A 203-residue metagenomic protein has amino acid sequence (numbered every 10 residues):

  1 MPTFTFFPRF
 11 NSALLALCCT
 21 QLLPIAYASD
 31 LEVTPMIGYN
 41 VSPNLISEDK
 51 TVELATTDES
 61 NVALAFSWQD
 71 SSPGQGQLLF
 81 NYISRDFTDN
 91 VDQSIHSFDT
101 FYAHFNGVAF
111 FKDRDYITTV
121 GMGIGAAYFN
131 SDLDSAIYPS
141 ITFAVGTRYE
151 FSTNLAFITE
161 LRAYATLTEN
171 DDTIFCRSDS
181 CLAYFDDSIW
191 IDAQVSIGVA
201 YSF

Functional and structural regions predicted by a protein language model:
M1-L31: Cleavable N-terminal export/targeting peptides
I25-D70, G76, F80-Y82, D192-F203: Short glycine/proline- and aromatic-enriched beta-strand/turn motifs that initiate or cap beta-hairpins
L45-D49, T88-D92, D134, E169-T173: Outer-membrane beta-barrel and related beta-rich outer-membrane complex signature in Gram-negative bacteria
I46-K50, D89-N90, A127-F129, S178-A183: Extracytoplasmic loops and strand-loop junctions of Gram-negative outer membrane beta-barrel proteins
E53-E59, I95-F98, C181-D192: Glycine-rich, flexible loop segments associated with nucleotide phosphate handling
L64-I141, Y149-L155, D192-F203: Gram-negative (and chloroplast) outer-membrane scaffold detector with strong preference for beta-barrel transmembrane
F151-F203: Predominantly the C-terminal beta-signal and adjacent terminal strand-loop region of outer-membrane beta-barrel
